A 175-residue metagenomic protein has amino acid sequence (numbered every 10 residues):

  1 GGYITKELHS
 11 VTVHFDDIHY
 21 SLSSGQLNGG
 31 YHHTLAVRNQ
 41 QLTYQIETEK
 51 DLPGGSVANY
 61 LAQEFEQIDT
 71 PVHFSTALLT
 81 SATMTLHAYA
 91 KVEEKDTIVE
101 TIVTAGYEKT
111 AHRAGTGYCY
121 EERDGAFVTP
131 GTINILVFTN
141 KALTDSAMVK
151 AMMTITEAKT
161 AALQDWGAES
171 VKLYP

Functional and structural regions predicted by a protein language model:
G1-P175: Alpha/propeptide regions of enzymes that mature by internal proteolysis
